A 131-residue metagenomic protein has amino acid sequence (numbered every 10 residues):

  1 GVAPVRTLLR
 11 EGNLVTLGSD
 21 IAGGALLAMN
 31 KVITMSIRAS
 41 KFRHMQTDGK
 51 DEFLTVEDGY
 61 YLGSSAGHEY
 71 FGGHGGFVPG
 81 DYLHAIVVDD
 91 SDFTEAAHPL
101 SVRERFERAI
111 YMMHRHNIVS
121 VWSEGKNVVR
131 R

Functional and structural regions predicted by a protein language model:
V2-R6, R103-E104: Charged helix-capping and loop-helix junction motifs
A3, I21, N30, Y111 (+1 more regions): Broad hydrophobic/π-residue packing in well-ordered secondary structure
V5-T94: His/Asp/Glu-enriched, well-ordered alpha-helical/loop segment that forms or immediately abuts the divalent-metal
Y82-R131: C-terminal cap of metal-dependent C-N hydrolases
